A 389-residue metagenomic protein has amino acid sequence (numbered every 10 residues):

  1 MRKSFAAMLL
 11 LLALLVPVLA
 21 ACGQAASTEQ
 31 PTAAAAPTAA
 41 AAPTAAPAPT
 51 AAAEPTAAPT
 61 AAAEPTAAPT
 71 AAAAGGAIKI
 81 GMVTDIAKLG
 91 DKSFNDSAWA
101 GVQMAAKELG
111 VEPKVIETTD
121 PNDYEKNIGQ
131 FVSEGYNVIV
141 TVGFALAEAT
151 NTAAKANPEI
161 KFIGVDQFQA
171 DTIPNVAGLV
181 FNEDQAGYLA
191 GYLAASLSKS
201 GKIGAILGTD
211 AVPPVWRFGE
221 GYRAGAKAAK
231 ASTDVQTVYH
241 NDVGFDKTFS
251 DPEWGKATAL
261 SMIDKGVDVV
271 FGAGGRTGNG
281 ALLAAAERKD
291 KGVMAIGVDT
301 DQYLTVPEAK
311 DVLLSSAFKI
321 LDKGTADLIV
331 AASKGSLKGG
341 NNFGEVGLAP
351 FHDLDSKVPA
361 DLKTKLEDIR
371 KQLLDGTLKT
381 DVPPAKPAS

Functional and structural regions predicted by a protein language model:
M1-L9: Bacterial N-terminal signal peptides that target proteins for export
L9-V18: Bacterial N-terminal signal peptides
V18-P31: Bacterial lipoprotein signal-peptidase II cleavage site
G23, A33-A35, A39-S389: A residue-level marker of the well-folded mature domains of exported/periplasmic proteins
